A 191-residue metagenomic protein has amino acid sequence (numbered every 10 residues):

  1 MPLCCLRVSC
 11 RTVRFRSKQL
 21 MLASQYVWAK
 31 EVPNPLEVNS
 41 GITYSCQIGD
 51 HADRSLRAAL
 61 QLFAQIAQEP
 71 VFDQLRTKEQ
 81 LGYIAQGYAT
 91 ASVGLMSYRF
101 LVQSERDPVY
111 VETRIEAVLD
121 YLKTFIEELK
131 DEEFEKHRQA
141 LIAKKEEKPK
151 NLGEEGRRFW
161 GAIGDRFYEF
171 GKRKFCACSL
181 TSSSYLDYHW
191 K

Functional and structural regions predicted by a protein language model:
M1-K191: Mature, solvent-exposed C-terminal subdomains and processed small-chain segments of exported/organellar
